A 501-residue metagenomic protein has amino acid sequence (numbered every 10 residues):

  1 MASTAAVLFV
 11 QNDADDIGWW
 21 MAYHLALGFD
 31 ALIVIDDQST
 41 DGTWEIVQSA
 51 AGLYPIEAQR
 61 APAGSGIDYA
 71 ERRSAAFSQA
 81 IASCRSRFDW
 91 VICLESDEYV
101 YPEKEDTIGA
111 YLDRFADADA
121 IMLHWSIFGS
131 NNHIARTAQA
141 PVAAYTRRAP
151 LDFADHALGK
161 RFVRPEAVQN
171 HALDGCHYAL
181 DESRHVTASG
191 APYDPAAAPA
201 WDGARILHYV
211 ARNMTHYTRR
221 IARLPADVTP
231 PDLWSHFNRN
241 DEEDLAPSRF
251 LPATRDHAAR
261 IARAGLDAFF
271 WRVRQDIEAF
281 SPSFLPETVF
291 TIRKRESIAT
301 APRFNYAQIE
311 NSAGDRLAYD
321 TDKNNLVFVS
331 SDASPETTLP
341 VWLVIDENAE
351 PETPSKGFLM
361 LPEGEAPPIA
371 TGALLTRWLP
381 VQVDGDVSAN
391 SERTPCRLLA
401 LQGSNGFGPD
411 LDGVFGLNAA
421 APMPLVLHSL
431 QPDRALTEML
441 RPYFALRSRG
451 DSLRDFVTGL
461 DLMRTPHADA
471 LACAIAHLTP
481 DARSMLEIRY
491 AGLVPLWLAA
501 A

Functional and structural regions predicted by a protein language model:
M1-A22: N-proximal low-complexity "stem/linker" segments adjacent to membrane-targeting elements
G18-A22, W44-Q48, Y101-D113: Short alpha-helix within the catalytic core of nucleotide-sugar-dependent glycosyltransferases
A22-A31: Short, acidic, metal-binding catalytic loop of nucleotide-sugar glycosyltransferases
D30-Q38, Q59-A63: Short beta-strand/loop segment that forms part of the nucleotide-sugar
W44-V91: Active-site-proximal specificity loops/subdomain of glycosyltransferases
A70-S78, P102-P286: Catalytic-site signature of metal-activated, phosphate-bearing donor transferases, centered on the GT-A/GT-A-like
F88-Y101: Short beta-strand-to-loop acidic/aromatic patch adjacent to the donor-nucleotide binding site
L285-N325, S331-G385, A389-G413, H428-A500: Extracellular glycan-recognition/adhesion modules and their associated mucin-like linkers
